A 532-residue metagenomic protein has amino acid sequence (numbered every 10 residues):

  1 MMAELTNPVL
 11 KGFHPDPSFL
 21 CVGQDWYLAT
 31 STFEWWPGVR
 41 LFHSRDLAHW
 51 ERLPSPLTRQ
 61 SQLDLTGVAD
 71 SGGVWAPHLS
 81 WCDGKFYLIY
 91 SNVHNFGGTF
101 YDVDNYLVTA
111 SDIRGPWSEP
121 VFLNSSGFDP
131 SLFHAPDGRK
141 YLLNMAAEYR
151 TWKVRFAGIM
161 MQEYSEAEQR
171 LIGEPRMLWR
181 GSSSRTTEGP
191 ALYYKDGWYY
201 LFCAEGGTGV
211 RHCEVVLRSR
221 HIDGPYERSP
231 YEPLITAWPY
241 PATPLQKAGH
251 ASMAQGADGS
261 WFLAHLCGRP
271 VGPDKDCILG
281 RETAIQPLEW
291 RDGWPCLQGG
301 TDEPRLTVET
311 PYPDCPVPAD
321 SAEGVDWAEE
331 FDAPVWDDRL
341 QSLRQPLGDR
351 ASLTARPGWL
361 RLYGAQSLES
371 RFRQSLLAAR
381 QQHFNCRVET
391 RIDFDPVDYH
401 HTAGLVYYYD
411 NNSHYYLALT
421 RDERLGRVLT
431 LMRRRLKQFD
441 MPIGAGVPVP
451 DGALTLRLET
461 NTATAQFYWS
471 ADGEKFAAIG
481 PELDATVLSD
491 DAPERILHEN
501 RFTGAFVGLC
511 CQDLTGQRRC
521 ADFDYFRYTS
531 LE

Functional and structural regions predicted by a protein language model:
M1-E532: Carbohydrate-active catalytic/glycan-binding domains of CAZyme proteins, especially the secreted or lumenal ectodomains
